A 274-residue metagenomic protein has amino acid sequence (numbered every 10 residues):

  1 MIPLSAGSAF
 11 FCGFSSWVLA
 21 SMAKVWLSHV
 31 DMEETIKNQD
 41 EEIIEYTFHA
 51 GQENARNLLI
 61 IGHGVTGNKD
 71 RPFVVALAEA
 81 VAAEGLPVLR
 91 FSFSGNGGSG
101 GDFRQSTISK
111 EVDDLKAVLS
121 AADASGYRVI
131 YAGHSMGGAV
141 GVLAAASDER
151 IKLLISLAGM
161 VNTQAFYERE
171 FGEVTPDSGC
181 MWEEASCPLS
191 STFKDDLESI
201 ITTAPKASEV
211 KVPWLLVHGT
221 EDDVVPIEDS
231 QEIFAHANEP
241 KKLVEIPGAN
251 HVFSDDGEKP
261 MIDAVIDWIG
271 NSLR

Functional and structural regions predicted by a protein language model:
V25-N54: N-terminal cap/lid segment of alpha/beta-hydrolase-fold proteins
I44, I130, A139, A145-E245 (+1 more regions): The alpha/beta-hydrolase serine catalytic core
R56-G64: Short beta-strand element of the alpha/beta-hydrolase
H63, G133-S135, G219: Conserved alpha/beta-hydrolase "nucleophile elbow" surrounding the catalytic nucleophile
T66-A78, E228: The serine-hydrolase catalytic nucleophile loop
K69-D70, N96-S125: Catalytic nucleophile-loop/oxyanion-hole region of alpha/beta-hydrolase and closely related hydrolase-like folds
A78-G100: Conserved alpha/beta-hydrolase
D123-S135: Alpha/beta-hydrolase fold nucleophile elbow
